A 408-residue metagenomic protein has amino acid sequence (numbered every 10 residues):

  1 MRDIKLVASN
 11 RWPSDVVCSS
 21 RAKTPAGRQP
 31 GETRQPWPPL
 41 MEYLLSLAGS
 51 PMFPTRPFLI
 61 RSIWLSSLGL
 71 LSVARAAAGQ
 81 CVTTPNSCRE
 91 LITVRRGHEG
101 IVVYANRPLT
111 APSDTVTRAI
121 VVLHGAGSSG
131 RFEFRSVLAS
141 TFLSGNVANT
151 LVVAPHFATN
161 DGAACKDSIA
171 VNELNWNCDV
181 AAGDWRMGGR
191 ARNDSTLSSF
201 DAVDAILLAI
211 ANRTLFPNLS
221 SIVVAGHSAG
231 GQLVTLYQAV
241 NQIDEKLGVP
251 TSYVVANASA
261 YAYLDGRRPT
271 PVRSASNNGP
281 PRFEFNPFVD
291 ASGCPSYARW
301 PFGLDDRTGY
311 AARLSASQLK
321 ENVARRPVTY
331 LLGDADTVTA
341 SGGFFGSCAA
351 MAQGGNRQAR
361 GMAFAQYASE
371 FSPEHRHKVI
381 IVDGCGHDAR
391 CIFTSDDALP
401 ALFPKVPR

Functional and structural regions predicted by a protein language model:
A76-A119, G127, R131-L151, C178-S195 (+7 more regions): A domain-start/cap signature at the N-terminus of enzymes
A148-G162: Conserved alpha/beta-hydrolase
A202-L219: Conserved acidic catalytic loop of the alpha/beta-hydrolase fold
G226, G230: Gly/Ala-rich beta-loop-alpha elbow adjacent to hydrolase catalytic centers
G231-I243: Short glycine-enriched nucleophile-adjacent loop and the immediately C-terminal alpha-helix near the catalytic center
S252-R357, M362-S369: The feature captures the conserved acid-bearing segment of alpha/beta-hydrolase catalytic domains
L331, F345, A365-R408: C-terminal catalytic histidine-bearing segment of alpha/beta-hydrolase fold enzymes
